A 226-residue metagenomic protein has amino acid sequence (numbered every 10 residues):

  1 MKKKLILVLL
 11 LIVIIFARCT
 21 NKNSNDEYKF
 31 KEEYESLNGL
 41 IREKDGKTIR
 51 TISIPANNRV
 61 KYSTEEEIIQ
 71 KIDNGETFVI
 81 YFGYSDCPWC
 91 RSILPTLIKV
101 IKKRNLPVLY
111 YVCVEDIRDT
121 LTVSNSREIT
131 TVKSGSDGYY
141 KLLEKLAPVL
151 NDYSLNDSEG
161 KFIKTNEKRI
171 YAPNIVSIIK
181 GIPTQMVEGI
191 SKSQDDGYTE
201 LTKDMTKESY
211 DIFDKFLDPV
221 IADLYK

Functional and structural regions predicted by a protein language model:
M1-R59, I182, E208, D214-K226: N-terminal targeting signals for export/organelle localization
N57-T77: A short beta-strand-turn-helix
R59-Y62, F82, L106-N156: Thiol-based oxidoreductase modules, predominantly thioredoxin-like and allied folds used for disulfide exchange
D73-C87, L97: Short active-site neighborhood of thiol/selenol oxidoreductases, capturing the structured segment around
G75-V79, N105-L109, A172, K180-I182: Loop/turn elements at helix/coil->beta-strand transitions in domains of secreted/extracellular proteins
C87-R91, I175: The canonical Cys-X-X-Cys-His
C90-R104: Typically the conserved alpha-helix immediately C-terminal to a functionally engaged Cys/Sec in thioredoxin-like
K164-K226: Non-catalytic, surface beta->alpha helical segment in thiol-disulfide oxidoreductase systems
